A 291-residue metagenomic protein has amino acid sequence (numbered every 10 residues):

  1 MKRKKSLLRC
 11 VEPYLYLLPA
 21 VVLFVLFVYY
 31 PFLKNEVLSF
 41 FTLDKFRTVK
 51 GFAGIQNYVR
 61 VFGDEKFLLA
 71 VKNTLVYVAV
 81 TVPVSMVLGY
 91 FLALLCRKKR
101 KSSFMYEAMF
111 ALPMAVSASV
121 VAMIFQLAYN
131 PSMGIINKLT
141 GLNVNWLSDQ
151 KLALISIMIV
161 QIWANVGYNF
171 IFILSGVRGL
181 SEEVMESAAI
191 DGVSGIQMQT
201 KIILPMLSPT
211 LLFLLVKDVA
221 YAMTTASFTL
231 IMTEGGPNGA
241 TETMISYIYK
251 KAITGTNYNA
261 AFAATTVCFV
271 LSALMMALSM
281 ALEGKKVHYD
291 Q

Functional and structural regions predicted by a protein language model:
M1-R3: N-terminal hydrophobic targeting signals that begin at the initiator methionine
K5-Q291: A structural signal for multi-pass alpha-helical bundles of membrane permease subunits that mediate small-molecule
